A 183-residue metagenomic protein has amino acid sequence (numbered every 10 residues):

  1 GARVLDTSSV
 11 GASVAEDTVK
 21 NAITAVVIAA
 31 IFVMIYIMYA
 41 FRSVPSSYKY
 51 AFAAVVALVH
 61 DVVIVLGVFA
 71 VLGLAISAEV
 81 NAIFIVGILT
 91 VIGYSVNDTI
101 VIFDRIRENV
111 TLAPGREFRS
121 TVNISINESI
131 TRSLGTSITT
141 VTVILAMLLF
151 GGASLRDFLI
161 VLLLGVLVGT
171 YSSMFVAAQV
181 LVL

Functional and structural regions predicted by a protein language model:
G1-L183: A structural signal for conserved, well-ordered secondary-structure elements that form binding/interaction cores
